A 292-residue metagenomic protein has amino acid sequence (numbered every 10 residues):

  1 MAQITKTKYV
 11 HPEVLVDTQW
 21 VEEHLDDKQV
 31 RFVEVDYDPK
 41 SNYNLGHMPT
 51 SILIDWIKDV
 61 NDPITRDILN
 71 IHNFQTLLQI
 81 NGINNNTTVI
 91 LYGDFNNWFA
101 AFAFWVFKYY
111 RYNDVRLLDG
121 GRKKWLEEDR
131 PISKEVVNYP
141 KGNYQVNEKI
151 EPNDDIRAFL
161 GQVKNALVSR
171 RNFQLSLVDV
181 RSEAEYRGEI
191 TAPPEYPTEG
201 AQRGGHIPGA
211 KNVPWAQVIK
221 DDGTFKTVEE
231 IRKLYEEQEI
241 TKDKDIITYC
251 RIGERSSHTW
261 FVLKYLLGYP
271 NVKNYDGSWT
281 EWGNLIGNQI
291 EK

Functional and structural regions predicted by a protein language model:
A2-V10, D62, I68-N172, E189-I190 (+3 more regions): Thiolate-centered catalytic microenvironments shared by cysteine-dependent enzyme domains
T5-N85, Q162-K242: Positively charged, proline/Ser/Thr-rich regional signature most characteristic of the Rhodanese/CDC25-like
V21, S51, F107, W125 (+3 more regions): Terminal peptide-recognition signature
L45, E127, N284: Phosphate-coordinating loops and pocket residues in cytosolic domains that bind phosphorylated ligands
Q217-K220, E254-S256, T280: Short Gly/Pro-enriched loop/turn and capping motifs at secondary-structure junctions
C250: Short cysteine clusters
V272-K292: Cysteine-dependent PTP/DSP-like catalytic domain, specifically the C-terminal lobe
